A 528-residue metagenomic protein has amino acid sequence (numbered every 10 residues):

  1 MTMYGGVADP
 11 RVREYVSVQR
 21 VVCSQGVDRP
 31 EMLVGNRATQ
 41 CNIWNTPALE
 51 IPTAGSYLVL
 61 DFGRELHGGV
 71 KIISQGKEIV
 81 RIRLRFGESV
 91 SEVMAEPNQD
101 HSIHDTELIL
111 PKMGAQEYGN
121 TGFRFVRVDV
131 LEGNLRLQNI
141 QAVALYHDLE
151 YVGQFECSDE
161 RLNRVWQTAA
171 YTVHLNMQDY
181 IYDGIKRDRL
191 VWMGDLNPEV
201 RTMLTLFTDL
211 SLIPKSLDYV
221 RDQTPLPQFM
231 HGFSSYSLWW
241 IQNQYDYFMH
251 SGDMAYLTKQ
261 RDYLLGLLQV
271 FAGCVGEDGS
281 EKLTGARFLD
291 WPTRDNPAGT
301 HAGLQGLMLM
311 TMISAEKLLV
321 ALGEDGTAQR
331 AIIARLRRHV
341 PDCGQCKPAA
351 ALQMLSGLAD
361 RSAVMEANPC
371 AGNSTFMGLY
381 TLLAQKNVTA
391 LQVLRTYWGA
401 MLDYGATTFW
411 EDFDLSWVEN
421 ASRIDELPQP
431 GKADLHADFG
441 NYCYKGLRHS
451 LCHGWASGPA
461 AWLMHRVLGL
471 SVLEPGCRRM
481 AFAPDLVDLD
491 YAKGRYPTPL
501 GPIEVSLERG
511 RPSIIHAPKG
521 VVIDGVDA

Functional and structural regions predicted by a protein language model:
M1-D179, D195, S211-S216, A255: Extracellular/oxidizing-compartment recognition motifs
T2-T39, E92, A331, Q392-A528: Non-catalytic C-terminal accessory modules of carbohydrate-active enzymes
V93, Q141-T168, H174, I181-L217 (+10 more regions): Active-site acid/base region of carbohydrate-active enzymes
T205-S211, G357-D360, K386-T389: Alpha-helix capping and inter-helical loop/turn segments
Q223, P341-C343, A363-T375, T396-D403: Solenoid-like repeat scaffolds
Y245, E316, Q353-M354, T381-L382: Conserved small-residue packing positions in alpha-helical repeats and bundles
G344-A350, G372-G378, G510-R511: Generic helix N-cap/helix-start motif at coil->alpha-helix transitions
